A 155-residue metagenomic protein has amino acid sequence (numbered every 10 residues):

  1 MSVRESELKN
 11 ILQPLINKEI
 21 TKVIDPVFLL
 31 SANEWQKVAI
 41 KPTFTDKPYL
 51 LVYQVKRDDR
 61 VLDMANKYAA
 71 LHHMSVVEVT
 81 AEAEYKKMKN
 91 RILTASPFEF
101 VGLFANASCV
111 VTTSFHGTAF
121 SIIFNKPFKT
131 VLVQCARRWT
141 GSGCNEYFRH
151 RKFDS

Functional and structural regions predicted by a protein language model:
S2-S155: Active-site anion-handling motifs in enzyme catalytic cores
